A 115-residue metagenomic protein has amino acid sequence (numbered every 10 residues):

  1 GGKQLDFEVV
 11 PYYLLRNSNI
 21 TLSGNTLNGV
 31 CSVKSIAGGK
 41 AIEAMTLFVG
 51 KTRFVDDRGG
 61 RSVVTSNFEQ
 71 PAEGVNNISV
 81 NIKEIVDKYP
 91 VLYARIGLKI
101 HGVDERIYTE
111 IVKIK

Functional and structural regions predicted by a protein language model:
G2, T26, I42, V75 (+1 more regions): Extracellular Ig-like/FN3 beta-sandwich strand-entry sites
G2, V103-K115: Short beta-strand elements
G2-I20, C31: Extracellular beta-sheet/turn segments enriched in Thr/Pro/Gly and aliphatic residues
N28-I36: Short edge beta-strand/loop segments characteristic of extracellular beta-sandwich folds
I36-G60: Solvent-exposed loop/turn segments flanking beta-strands in beta-repeat/beta-sandwich domains
F54-N67, R106: Surface-exposed loop/edge segments in extracytoplasmic proteins
Q70-N81: Aromatic sugar-binding surface patches on proteins that engage polysaccharides or sugar-phosphate polymers
K83-E105: Beta-strand-rich modules
